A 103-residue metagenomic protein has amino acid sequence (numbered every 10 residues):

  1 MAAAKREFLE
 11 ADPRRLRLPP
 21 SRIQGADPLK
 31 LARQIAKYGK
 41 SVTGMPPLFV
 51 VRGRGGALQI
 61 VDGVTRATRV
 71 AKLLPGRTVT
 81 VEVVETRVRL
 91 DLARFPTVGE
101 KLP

Functional and structural regions predicted by a protein language model:
A2-V61, A71-K72, T78: Short alpha-helix boundary/capping and kink motifs at helix termini
G55-P103: Basic- and aromatic-enriched surface patches that contact anionic nucleotides/nucleic acids
